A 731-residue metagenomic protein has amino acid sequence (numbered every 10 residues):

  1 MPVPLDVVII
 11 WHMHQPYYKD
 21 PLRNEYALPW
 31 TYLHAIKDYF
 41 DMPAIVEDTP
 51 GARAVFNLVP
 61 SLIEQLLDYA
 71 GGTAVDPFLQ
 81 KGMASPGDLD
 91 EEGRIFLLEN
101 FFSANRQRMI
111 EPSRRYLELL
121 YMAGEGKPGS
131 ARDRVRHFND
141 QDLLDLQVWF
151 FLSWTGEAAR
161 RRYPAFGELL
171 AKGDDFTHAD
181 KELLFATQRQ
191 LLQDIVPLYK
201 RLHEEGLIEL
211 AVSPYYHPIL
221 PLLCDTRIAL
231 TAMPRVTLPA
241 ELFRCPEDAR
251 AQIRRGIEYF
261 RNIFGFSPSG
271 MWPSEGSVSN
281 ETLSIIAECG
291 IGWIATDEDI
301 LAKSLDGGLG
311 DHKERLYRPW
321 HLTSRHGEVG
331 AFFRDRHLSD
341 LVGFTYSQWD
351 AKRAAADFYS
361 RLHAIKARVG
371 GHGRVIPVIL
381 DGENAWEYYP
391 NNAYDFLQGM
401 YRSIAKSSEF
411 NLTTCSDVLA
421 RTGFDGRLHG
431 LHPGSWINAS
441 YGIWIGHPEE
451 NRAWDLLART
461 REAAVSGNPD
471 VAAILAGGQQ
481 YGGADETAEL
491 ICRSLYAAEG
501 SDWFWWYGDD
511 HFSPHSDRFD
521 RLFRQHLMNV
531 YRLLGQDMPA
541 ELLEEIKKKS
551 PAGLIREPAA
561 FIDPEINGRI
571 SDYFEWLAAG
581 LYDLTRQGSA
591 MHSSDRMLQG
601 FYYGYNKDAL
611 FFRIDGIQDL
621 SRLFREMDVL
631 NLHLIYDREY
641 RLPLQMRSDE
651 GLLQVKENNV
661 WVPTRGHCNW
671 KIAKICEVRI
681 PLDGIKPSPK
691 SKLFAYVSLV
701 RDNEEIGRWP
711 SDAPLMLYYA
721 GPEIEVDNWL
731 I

Functional and structural regions predicted by a protein language model:
P2-L169, L309-A560: Active-site and substrate-binding clefts of carbohydrate-active enzymes
N57-L62, P214-H217, G270-V278, S416-L419: Short, solvent-exposed turn/loop segments enriched in Gly/Ser/Thr/Pro and often Arg
A186-H217, T226-R227: Structured, charged N-terminal subsegments at the starts of enzyme catalytic cores and at intra-chain domain/subunit
S213, G568, A609-Q618, C676-P681: Short, well-ordered beta-strand segments enriched in hydrophobic/aromatic residues
P234-P273, R361-I379: CE4/NodB-like, metal-dependent polysaccharide N-deacetylase domain that modifies extracellular/periplasmic N-acetylated
E247-G310, N384-I404, N411: Catalytic domains of cell-wall/extracellular-matrix polysaccharide-remodeling enzymes, centered on de-N-acetylation
G553-F561, D628-L652, D683-I731: Acidic/polar low-complexity flexible segments
Q599-Y602, P663-N669: Beta-strand-rich interaction surfaces with strong enrichment in secreted/lumenal proteins
